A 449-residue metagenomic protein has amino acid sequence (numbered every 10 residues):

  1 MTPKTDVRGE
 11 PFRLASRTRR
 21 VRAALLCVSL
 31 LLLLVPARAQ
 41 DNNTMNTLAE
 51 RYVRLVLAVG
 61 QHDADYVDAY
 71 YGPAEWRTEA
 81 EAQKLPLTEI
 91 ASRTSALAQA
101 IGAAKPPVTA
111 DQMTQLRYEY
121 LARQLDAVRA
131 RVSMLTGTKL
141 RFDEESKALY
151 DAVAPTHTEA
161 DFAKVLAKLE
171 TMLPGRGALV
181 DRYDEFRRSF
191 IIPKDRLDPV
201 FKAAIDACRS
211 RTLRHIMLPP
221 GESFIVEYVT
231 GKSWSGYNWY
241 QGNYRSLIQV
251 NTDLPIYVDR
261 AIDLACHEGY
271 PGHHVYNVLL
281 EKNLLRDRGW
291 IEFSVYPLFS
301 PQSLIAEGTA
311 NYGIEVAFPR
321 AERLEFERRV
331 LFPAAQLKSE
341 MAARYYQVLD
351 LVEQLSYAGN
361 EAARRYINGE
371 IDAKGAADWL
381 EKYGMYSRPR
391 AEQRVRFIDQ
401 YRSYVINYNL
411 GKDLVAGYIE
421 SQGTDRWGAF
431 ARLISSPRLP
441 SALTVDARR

Functional and structural regions predicted by a protein language model:
K4-L25: Bacterial N-terminal signal peptides that target proteins for export
A24-L33: Bacterial N-terminal signal peptides
V35-A39: Sec/Tat signal peptide C-region and signal peptidase I cleavage site
Q40-R449: N-terminal maturation segment of proteins
